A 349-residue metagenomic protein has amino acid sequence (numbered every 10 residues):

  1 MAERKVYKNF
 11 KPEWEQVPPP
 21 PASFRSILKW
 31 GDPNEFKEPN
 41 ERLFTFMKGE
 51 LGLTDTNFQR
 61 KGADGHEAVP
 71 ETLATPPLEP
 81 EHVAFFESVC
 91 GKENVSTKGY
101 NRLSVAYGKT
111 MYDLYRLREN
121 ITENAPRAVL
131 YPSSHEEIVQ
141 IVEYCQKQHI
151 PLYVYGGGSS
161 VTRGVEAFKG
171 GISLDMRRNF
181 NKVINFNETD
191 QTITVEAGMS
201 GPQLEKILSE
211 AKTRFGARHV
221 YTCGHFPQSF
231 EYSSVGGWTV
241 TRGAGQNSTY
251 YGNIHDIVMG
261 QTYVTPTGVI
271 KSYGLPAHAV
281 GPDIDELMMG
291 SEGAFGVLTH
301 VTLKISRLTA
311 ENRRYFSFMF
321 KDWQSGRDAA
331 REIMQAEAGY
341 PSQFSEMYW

Functional and structural regions predicted by a protein language model:
M1-E143, V161-Q191: N-terminal flexible segment immediately upstream of the FAD-binding catalytic core in FAD-dependent oxidoreductases
E38-M47, C90, G326-W349: Short amphipathic alpha-helix segments
Y100, R177, G198, T302 (+1 more regions): Anionic group-transfer/hydrolysis microenvironments
Y153-V154: Short hydrophobic alpha-helical runs that function as membrane-insertion/retention elements
K182-Y340, F344: FAD-binding subdomain of flavoenzyme oxidoreductases
